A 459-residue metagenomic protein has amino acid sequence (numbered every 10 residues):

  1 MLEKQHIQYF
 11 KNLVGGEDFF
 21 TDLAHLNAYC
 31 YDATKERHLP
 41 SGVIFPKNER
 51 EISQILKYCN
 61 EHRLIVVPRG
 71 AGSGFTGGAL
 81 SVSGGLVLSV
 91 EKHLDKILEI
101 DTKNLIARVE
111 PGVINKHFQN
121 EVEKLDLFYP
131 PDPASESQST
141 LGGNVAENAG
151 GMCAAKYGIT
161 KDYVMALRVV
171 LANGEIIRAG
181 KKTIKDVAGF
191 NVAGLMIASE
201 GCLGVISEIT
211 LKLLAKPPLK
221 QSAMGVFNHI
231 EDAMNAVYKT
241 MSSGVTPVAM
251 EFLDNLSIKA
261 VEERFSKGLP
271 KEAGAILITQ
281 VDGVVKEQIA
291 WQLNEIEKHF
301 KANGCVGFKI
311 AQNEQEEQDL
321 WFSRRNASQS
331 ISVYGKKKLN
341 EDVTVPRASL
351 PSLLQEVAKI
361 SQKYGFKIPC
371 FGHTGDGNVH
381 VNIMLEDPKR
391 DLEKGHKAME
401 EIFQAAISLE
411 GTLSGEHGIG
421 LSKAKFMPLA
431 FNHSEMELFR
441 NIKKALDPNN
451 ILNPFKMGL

Functional and structural regions predicted by a protein language model:
M1-D32, E61-L64, H299-E317, S408-L409 (+2 more regions): N-terminal accessory segments
M1-K57, S73-L105, A134, N255-S266 (+2 more regions): N-terminal flexible segment immediately upstream of the FAD-binding catalytic core in FAD-dependent oxidoreductases
F20-Y29, A215, V226-H229, M234-A398 (+2 more regions): C-terminal substrate-recognition/cap domain of FAD-linked oxidoreductases
H38-F45, V87, I106, K336-T344 (+2 more regions): Glycine-rich tight-turn/loop motif centered on a GG-T
C59, V381, D447: Conserved, mostly hydrophobic/aromatic
K96-E251, L452: FAD-binding subdomain of flavoenzyme oxidoreductases
E175, A424-L459: Activity-critical C-terminal alpha-helical subdomain
